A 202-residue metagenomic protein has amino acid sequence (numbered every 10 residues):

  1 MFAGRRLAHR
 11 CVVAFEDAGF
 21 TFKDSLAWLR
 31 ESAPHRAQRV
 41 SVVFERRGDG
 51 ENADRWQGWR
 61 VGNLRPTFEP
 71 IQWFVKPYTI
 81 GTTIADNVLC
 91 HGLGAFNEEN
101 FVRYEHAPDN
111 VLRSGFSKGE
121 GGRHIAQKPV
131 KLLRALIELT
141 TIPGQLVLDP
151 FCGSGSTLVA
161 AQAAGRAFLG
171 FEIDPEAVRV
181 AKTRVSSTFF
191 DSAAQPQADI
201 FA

Functional and structural regions predicted by a protein language model:
M1-K182, T188-F190, I200-A202: Core catalytic lobe of class I
A194-A198: SF2 helicase/translocase NTPase motor core, specifically the RecA-like lobe 1 inter-motif segment between Walker
